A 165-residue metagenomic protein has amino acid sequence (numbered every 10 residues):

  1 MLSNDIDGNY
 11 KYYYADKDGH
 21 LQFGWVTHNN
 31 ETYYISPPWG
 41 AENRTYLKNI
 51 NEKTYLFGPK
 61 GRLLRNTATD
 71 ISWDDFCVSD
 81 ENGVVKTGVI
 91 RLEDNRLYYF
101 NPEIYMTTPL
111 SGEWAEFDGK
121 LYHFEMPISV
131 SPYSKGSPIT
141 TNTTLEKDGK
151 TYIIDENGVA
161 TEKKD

Functional and structural regions predicted by a protein language model:
M1-D165: Extracellular adhesion/carbohydrate-binding repeat motifs centered on closely spaced tryptophans
